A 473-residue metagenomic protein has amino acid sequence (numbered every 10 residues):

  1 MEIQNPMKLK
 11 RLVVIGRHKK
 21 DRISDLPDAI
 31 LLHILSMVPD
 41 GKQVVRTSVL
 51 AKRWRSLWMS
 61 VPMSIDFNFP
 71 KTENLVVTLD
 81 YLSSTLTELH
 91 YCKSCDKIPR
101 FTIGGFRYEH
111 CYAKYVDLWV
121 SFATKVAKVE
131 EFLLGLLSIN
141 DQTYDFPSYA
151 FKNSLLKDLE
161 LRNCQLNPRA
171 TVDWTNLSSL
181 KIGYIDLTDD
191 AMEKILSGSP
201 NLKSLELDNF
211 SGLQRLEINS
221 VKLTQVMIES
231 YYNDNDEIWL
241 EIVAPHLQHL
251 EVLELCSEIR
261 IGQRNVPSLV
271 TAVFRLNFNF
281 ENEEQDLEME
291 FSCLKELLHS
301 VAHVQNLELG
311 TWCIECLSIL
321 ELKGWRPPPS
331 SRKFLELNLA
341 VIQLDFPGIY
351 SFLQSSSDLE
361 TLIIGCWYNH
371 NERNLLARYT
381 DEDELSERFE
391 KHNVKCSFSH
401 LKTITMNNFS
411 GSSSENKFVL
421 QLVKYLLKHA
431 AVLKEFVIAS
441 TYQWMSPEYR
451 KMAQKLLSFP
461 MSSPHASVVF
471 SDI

Functional and structural regions predicted by a protein language model:
M1-N5, T441-I473: C-terminal helix/juxtamembrane-tail motif
E2-S211, E217: Leucine-rich repeat
M37, V45, K71-T85, R107-V116 (+11 more regions): Leucine-rich repeat
M63-I65, H90-E109, K128-L137, L156-K157 (+4 more regions): LRR N-terminal entry segment and analogous cap-like coil->beta motifs
M63-N68, P99-G104, E130-L134, K157-R162 (+11 more regions): Conserved hydrophobic beta-strand positions in leucine-rich repeat
T87, C164, V172-N265, Q285-E288 (+5 more regions): Plant-skewed but cross-kingdom recognition/interaction modules and surfaces
S300-V301, P327-S330, Q354-S357, V394-L401 (+3 more regions): A structural signal for short secondary-structure junctions
V301, Q305-T311, E315-S318, P329 (+6 more regions): Alpha-helix capping/termination and helix-coil
